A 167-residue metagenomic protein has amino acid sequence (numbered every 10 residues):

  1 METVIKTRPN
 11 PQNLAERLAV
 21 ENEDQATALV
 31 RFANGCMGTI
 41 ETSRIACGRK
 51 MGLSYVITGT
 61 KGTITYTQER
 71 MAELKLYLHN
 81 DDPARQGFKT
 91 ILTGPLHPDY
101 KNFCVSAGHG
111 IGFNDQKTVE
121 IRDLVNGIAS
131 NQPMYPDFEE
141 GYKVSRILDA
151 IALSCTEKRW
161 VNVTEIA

Functional and structural regions predicted by a protein language model:
M1-E23, T27, R31-N34, V56 (+2 more regions): C-terminal glycine/acidic-rich active-site capping loop/insertion
T39-T42, T67: Beta-strand scaffold of nucleotide-dependent catalytic cores
E41-I45, T58-K61, T164: Glycine-rich Rossmann NAD(P)(H)-binding loop
E41-K50, H109-G112: Glycine-rich phosphate/pyrophosphate-binding beta-alpha loops
G112, Q116-E120, L148-E157: Stable alpha-helical structural segments in soluble proteins, enriched in small hydrophobic residues
I128-A129, S145, S154-C155: Hydrophobic residues in alpha-helical segments
L153-A167: C-terminal capping/lid region of NAD(P)-dependent oxidoreductase domains
